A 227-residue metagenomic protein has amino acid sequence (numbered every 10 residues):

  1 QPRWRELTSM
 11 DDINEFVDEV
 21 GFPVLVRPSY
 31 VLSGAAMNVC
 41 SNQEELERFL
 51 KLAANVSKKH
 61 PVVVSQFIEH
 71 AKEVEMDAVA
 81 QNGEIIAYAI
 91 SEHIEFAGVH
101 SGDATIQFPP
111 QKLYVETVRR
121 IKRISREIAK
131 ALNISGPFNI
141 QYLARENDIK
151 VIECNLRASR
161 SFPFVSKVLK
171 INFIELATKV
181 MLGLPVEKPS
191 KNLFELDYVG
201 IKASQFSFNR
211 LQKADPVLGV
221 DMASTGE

Functional and structural regions predicted by a protein language model:
Q1-M37: A conserved helix-loop-beta module that forms one wall/lid of the active-site cleft in ATP-utilizing catalytic domains
V20-P23, S33, C40-E227: ATP-dependent carboxylate activation and anion-phosphoryl transfer catalytic cores that bind Mg-ATP to form
